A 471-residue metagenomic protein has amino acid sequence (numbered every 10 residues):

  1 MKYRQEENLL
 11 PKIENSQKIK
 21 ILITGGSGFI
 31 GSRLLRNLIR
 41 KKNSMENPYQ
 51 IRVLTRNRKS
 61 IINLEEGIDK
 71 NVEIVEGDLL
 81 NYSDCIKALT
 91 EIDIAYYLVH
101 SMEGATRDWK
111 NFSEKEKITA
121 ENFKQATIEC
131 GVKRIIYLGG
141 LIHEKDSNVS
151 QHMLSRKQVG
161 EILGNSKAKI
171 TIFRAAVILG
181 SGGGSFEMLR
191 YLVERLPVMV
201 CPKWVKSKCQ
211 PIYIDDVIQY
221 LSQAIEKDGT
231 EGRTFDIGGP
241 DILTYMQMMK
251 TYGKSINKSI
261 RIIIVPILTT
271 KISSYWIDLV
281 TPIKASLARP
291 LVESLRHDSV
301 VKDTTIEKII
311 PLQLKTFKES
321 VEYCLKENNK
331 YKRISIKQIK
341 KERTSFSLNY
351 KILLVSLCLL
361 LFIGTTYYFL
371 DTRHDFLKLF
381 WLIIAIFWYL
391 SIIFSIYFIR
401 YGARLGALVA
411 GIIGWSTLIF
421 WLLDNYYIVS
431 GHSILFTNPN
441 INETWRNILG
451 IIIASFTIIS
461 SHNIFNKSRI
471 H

Functional and structural regions predicted by a protein language model:
K2, P11-N15, Y220, A224-L287 (+1 more regions): Mid/C-terminal beta-alpha module of Rossmann-like enzyme folds, strongest in SDR-family dehydrogenases/epimerases
L9, I13-S44: N-terminal Rossmann NAD(P)H-binding glycine-rich loop of SDR-like oxidoreductase domains
K59-C130, L141-N148: NAD(P)H-binding glycine-rich loop region in Rossmannoid oxidoreductase-like domains and their noncatalytic homologs
G139, E161-G182, Y191, R195: Conserved beta-loop-beta element that borders a ligand/cofactor-binding pocket
L154, G184-S185, W204-I225, R233-D236 (+1 more regions): Substrate-positioning beta->alpha
K340-L361, F456-H471: Cytosolic juxtamembrane helix and N-cap/initiation of the first transmembrane helix
R373-F380, L423-R446: Interfacial non-cytosolic loop connecting adjacent transmembrane helices
F436-K467: Alpha-helical membrane-associated segments of multi-pass integral membrane proteins
